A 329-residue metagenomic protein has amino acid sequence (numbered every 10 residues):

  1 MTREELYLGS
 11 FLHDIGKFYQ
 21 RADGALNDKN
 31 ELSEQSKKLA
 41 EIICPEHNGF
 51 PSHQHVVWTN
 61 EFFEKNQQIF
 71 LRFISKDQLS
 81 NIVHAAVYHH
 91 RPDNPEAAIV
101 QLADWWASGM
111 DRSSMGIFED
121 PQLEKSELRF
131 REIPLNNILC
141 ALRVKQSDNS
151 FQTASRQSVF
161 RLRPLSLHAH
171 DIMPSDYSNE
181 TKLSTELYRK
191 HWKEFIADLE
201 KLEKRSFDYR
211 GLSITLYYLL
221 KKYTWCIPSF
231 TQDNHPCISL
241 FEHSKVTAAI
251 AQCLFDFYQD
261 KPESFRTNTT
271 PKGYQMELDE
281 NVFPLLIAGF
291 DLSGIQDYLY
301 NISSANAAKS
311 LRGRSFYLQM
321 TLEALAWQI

Functional and structural regions predicted by a protein language model:
M1-G9, F18, F63-D77, I238-Q275: Alpha-helical phosphate/pyrophosphate-handling elements in metalloenzyme active cores
M1-H168, I172, F230, E280 (+1 more regions): Divalent metal-dependent catalytic cores for phosphoryl transfer on phosphate-bearing substrates
P51-T59, S239-T247, L311-L322: Phosphate/oxyanion-binding active-site loops and adjacent basic polyanion-contact surfaces
S158-P236: Extended, charge-enriched "interface" segments that sit outside catalytic cores
V282-L285: A short, charged/proline- and glycine-enriched loop that marks the coil->beta-strand transition at the N-terminal
I287-D297: Catalytic-site or vestigial catalytic-site microsegments of nucleotide-handling domains
Q296-S310, F316-Q319, E323: Extended catalytic cores and adjacent scaffolds of nucleotide/polyanion-binding enzymes
E323-I329: Conserved helix-loop-beta segment at the catalytic/binding core of cyclic-nucleotide signaling proteins
